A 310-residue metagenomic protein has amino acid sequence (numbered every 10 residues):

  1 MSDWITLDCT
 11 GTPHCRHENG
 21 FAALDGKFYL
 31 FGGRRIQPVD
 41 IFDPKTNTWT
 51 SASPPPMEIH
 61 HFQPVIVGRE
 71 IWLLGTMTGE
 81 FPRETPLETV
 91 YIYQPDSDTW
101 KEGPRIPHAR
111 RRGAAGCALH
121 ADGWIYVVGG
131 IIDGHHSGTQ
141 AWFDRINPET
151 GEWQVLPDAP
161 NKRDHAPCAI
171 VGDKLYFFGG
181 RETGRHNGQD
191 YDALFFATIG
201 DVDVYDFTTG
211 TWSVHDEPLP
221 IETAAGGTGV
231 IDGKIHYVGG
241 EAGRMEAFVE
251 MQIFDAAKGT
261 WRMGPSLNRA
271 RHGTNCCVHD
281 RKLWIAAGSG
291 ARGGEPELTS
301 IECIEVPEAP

Functional and structural regions predicted by a protein language model:
M1-P310: Kelch-like beta-propeller repeat domains
